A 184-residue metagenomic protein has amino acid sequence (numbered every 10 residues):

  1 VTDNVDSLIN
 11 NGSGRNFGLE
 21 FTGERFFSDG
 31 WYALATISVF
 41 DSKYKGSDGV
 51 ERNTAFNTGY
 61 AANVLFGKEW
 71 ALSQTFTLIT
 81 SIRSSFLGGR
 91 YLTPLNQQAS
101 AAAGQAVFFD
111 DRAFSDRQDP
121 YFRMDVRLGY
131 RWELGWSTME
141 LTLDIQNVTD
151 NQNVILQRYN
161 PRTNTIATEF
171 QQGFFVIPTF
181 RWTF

Functional and structural regions predicted by a protein language model:
V1-S7, R15, E140, D144 (+1 more regions): Membrane-embedded beta-barrel scaffold of Gram-negative outer-membrane proteins
T2-L8, K45-V50, A106-F114, N160-N164: Extracytoplasmic loops and strand-loop junctions of Gram-negative outer membrane beta-barrel proteins
D3-L92, R181: Gram-negative outer-membrane beta-barrel transporters
N10-G12, A55, F114-R117, E169: Alpha-helix initiation/capping motif
G12-F17, E24-F26, D116-V126, Y130-E133 (+1 more regions): Outer-membrane beta-barrel transmembrane strands
G14, N57-G59, T75, D119-Y121 (+2 more regions): Short coil/turn motifs at beta-sheet boundaries
T22-S28, Q105-V107, E140: A broad, low-specificity signal for short, low-complexity segments enriched in glycine/proline and polar/charged
A33, S84-Q105, Y121-R123, Y130-F184: C-terminal beta-signal and adjacent terminal beta-strands/loops of Gram-negative outer-membrane beta-barrel proteins
